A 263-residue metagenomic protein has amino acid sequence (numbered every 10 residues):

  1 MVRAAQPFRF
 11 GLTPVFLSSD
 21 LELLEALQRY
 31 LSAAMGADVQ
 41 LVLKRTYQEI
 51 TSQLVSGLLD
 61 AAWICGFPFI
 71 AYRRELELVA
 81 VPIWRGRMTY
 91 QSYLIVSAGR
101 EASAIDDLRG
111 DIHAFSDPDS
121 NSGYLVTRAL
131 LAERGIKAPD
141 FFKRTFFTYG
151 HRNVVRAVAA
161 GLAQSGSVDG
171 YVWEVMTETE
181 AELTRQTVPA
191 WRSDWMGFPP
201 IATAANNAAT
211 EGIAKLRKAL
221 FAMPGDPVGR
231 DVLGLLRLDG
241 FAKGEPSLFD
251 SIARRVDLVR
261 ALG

Functional and structural regions predicted by a protein language model:
M1-L58, P227-G263: N-terminal hydrophobic or amphipathic helices and topogenic motifs
A5-A34, K44, Q91-V155, D231 (+1 more regions): Bilobed "Venus flytrap"/periplasmic-binding protein-like clamshell domains and structurally analogous long
A5-T13, G86-V96, A181-L220, G234-R255: Periplasmic-binding protein-like
V39-L41, T145, P189: Generic structural signal for residues in well-ordered beta-strands
Q48-A62, D106, H151-Y171: Short helices/loops that flank or line small-molecule/ion binding pockets
S52-D107: Acidic, polar ligand-binding/catalytic clefts
L59, L76, P139-F142, A163: Local beta-strand N-terminus motif with an aromatic residue
W63-E75, E133, A159, Q164-T184: A ligand-binding cleft/hinge motif common to bilobed small-molecule-binding domains
